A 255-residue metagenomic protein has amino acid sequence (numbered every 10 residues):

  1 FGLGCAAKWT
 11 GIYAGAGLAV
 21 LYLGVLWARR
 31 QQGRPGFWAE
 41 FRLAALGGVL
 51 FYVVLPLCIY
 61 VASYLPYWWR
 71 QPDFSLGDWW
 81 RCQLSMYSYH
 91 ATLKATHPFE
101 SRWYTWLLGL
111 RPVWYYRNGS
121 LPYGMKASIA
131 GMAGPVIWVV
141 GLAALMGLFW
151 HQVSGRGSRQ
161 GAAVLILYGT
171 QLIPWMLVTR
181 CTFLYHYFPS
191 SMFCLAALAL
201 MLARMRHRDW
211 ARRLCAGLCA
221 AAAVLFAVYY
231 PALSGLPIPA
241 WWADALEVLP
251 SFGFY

Functional and structural regions predicted by a protein language model:
F1-W9, A19, L172: Membrane-interface alpha helices of multi-pass inner-membrane proteins
Y13, T182-A203: Hydrophobic/aromatic-rich transmembrane helices and adjacent perimembrane loops
G15-L26, P189-M192: Hydrophobic transmembrane alpha-helices of multi-pass, membrane-embedded glycosylation machinery
V20-L21, L26-W27, R34-Y52, P56 (+4 more regions): Transmembrane helical bundles and short interhelical boundary loops of multi-pass, membrane-embedded
A28, A45-L110, W114-Y116, V228 (+1 more regions): Membrane-lumen/periplasm interface segments of specific transmembrane helices in polyprenyl phosphate-linked
R29-G47, A144-L165: Membrane-interface helix-loop-helix junctions at transmembrane boundaries of multi-pass membrane enzymes, predominantly
V113-G161: Membrane-interface anchor segments at the N-terminal boundary of transmembrane helices in multi-pass membrane enzymes
M176-F188, A232-P237: Membrane-interface catalytic loops of GT-C/OST-like multi-pass glycosylation enzymes that act
